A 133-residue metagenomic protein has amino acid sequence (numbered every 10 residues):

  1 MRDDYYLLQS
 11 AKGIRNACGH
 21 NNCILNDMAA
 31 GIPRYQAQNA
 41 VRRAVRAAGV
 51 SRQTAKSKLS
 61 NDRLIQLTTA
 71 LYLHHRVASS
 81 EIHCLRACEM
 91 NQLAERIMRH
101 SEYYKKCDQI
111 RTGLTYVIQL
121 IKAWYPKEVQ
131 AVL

Functional and structural regions predicted by a protein language model:
M1-V132: Long, contiguous internal "core" modules enriched in hydrophobic/ aromatic residues
